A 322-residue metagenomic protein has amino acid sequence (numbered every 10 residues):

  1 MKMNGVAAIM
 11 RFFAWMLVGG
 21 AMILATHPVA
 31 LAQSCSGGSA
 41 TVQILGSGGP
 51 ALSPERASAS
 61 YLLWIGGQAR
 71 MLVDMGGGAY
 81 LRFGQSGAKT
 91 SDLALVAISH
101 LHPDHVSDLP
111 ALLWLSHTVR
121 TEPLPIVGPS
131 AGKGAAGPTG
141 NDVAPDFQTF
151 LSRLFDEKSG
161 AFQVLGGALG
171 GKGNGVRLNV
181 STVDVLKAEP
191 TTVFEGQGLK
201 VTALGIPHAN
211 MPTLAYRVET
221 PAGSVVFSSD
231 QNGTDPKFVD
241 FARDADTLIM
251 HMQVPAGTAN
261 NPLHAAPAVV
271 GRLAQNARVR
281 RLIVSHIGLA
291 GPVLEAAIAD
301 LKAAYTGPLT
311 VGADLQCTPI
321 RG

Functional and structural regions predicted by a protein language model:
M1-M10: N-terminal secretory signal peptides that target proteins for export/translocation
A7, G19, A30-L31: N-terminal non-cleavable signal-anchor helices
R11-T26: Bacterial N-terminal signal peptides
A14, L45, W64-I65, P255-G257: A short, structure-level motif marking secondary-structure boundaries and short turns
A32-V225, I298-K302, P308-R321: Binuclear metal-dependent hydrolase catalytic cores
Q33, A215, A222-S224, Q231-R321: Cap/insert and terminal regions of metallo-dependent hydrolase folds
S47, I206, S229-Q231, H286-I287: Conserved donor-binding loops in enzymes that form glycosidic bonds
